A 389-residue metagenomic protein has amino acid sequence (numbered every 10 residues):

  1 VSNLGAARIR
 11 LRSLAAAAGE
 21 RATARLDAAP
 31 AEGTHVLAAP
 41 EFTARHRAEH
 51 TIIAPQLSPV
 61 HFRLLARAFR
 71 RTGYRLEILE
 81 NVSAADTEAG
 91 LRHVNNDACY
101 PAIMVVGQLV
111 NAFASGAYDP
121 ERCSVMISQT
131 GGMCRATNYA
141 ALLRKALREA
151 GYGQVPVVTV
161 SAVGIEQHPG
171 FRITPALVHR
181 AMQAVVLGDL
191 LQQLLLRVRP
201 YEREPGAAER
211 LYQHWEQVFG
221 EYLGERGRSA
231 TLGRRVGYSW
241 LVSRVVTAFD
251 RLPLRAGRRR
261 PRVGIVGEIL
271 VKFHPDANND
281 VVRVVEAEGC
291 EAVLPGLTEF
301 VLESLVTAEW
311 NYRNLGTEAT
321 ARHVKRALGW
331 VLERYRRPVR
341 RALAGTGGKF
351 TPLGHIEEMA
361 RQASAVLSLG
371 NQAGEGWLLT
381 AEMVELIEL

Functional and structural regions predicted by a protein language model:
V1-L389: An N-terminal assembly and electron-transfer interface module characteristic of large anaerobic redox and radical
